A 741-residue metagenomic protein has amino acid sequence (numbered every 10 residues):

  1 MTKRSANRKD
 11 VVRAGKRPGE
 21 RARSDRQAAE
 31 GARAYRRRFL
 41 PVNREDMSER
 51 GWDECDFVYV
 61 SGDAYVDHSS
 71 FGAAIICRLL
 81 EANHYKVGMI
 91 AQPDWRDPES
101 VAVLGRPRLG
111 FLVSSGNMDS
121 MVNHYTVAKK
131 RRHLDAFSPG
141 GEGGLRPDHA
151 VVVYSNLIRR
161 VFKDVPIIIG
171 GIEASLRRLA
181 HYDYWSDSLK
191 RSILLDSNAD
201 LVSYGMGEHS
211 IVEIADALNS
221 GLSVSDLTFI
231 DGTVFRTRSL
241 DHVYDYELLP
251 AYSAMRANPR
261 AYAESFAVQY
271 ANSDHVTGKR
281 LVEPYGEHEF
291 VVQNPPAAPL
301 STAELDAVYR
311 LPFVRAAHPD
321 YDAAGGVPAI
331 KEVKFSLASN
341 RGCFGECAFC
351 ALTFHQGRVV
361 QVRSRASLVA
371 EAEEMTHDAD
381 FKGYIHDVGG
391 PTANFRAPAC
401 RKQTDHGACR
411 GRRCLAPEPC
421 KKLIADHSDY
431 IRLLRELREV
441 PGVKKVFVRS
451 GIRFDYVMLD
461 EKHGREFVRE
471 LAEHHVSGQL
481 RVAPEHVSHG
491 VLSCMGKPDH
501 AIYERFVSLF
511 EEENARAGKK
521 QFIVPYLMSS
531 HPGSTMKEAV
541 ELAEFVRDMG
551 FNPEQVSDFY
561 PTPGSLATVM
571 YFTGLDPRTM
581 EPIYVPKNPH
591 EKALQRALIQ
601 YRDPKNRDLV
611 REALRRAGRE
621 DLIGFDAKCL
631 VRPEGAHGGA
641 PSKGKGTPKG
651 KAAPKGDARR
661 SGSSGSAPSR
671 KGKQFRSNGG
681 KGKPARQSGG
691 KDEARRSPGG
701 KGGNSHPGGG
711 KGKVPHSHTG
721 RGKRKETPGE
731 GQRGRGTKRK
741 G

Functional and structural regions predicted by a protein language model:
A6, R17, A640-G741: Intrinsically disordered, Lys/Arg-rich low-complexity segments
A28-E54, A64, A263-S336: N-terminal [4Fe-4S]-dependent radical SAM core
W52, Y59-G62, I90, D94-W95 (+2 more regions): Conserved SAM/AdoMet-binding glycine-rich loop
F57-S61, A102, I230-T233, D322 (+7 more regions): Flexible, glycine-rich loop/tail regions that form catalytic "lids" or insertion modules at the edges of active sites
V60-V66, D322-A351, T376, Y384: N-terminal pre-triad scaffold of radical SAM enzymes
A64, G72, A91-G286, Q293-N294: Glycine-rich beta-alpha loop elements in corrinoid/cobalamin-binding modules across cobalamin-dependent enzymes
R96, S225-D274, H288, A297-L300 (+5 more regions): Terminal amphipathic helices with adjacent charged low-complexity linkers/tails
D119-A128, L176-R178, E208-E213, R238-L240 (+7 more regions): Flexible glycine/acidic-rich beta-alpha junction loops that bind and position SAM and/or redox cofactors in anaerobic
